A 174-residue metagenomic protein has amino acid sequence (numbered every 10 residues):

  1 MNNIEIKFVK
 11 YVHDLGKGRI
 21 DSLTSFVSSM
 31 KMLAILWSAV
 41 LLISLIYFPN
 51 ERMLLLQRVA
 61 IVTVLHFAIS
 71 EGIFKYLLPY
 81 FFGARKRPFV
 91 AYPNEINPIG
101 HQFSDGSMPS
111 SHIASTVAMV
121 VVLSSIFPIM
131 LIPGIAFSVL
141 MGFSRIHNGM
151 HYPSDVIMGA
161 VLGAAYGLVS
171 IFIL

Functional and structural regions predicted by a protein language model:
M1-S38, F74-S104: N-terminal transmembrane-helix/juxtamembrane module of multi-pass inner/ER membrane proteins
D14-S25, Y47, E51-L55, V59 (+1 more regions): Membrane-helix interfacial "entry" motifs
M30-L33, V59-A60, M130-A136: Alpha-helical transmembrane segments
K31-Y47, I132: Hydrophobic alpha-helical transmembrane segments
L41-G72: Interfacial segments of alpha-helical transmembrane regions
S44, S70-P79, S124, I171-L174: Membrane-water interface at transmembrane helix exits
V62-K75, S138-R145, G167: Alpha-helical transmembrane segments of multi-pass membrane proteins
N94-L174: Membrane-embedded catalytic cores of phosphoryl/pyrophosphoryl-handling enzymes
